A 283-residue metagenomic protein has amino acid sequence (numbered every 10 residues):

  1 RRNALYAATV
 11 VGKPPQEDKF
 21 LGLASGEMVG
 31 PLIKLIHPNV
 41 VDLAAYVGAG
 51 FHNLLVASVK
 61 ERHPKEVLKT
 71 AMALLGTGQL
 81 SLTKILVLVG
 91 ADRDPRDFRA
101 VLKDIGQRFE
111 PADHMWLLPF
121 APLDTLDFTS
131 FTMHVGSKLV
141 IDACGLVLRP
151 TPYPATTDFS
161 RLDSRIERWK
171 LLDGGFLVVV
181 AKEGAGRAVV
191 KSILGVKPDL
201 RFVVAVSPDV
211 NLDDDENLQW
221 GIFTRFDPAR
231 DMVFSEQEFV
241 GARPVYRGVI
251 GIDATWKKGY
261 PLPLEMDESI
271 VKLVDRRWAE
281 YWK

Functional and structural regions predicted by a protein language model:
R1-K283: Charged, compositionally biased interaction regions
